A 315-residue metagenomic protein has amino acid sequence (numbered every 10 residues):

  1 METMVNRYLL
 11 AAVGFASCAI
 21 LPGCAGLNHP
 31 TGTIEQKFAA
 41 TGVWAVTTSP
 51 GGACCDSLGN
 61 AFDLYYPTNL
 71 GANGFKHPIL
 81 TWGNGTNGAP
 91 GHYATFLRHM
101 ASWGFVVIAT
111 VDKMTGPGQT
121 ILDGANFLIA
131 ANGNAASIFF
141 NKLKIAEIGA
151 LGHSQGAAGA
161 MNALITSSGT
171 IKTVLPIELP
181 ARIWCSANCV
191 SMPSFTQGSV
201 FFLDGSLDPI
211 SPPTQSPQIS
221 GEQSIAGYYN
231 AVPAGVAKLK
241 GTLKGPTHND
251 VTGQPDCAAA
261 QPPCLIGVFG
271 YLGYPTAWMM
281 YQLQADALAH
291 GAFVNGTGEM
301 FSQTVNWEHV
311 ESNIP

Functional and structural regions predicted by a protein language model:
L27-K76: Short conserved active-site loop signatures built around small residues
N69-K76, Q119-A158, I165-T166: Gly/Ser-rich "nucleophile elbow"/oxyanion-hole loop immediately N-terminal to the catalytic nucleophile in hydrolases
G74-G85: Short beta-strand element of the alpha/beta-hydrolase
G91-A109: Short amphipathic alpha-helix adjacent to the substrate-entry channel of hydrolases
A163-K172: Conserved hydrolase catalytic core segment
K172-H248: The feature captures the conserved acid-bearing segment of alpha/beta-hydrolase catalytic domains
K244-H248, G253-P315: Alpha/beta-hydrolase-fold serine-hydrolase catalytic core, especially in secreted/extracellular enzymes
